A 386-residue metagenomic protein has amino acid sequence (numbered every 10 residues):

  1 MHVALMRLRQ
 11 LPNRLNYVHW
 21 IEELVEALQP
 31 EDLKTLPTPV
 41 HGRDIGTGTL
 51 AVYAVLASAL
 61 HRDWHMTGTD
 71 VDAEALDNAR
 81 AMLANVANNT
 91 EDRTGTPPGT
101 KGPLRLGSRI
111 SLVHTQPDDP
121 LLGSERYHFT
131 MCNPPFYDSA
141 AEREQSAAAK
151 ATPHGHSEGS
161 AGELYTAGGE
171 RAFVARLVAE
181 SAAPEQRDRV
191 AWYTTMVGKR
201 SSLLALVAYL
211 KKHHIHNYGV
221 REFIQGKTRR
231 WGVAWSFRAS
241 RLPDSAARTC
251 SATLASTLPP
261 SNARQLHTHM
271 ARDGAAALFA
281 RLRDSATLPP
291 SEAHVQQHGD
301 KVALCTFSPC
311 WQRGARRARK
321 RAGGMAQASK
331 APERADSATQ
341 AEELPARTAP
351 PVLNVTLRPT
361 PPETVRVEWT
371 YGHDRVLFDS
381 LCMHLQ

Functional and structural regions predicted by a protein language model:
M1-H2, R238, A247-Q386: Intrinsically disordered, low-complexity glycine/charged-rich regulatory or linker segments that flank or connect
M1-K34: Class I SAM-dependent transferase core
T35-T49, T67: Conserved class I S-adenosyl-L-methionine
T49-D63: Conserved SAM-binding loop of SAM-dependent methyltransferases across substrates and taxa, primarily the Class I
T69-C132: S-adenosyl-L-methionine
H128-F173: Mobile active-site "lid"/loop adjacent to the S-adenosyl-L-methionine
G162-V220, I224: Conserved Class I SAM-dependent methyltransferase catalytic core
T195, Y209-H213, R221-A247: Core SAM-dependent methyltransferase catalytic element
